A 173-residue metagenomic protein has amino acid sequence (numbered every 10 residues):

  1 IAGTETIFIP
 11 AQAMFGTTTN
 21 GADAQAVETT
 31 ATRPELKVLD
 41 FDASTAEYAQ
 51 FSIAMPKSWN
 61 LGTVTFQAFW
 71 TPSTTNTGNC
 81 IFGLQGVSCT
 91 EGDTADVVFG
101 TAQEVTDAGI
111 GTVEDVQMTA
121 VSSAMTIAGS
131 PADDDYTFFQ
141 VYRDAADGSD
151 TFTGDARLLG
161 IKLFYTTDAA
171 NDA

Functional and structural regions predicted by a protein language model:
I1-P34, E91-Q117, T166-A173: Glycine-rich, low-complexity segments
D42-S58, T63: Short beta-strands within extracellular/lumenal beta-sheet-rich domains
I53-K57, W70-T74, L84-T90, R143-A145 (+1 more regions): Beta-strand elements of well-folded, non-transmembrane domains
P56-S58, S73, A124-S130: Short, surface-exposed loop/turn segments at beta-strand-coil junctions that are enriched for proline with nearby
G62-P72, C80: A short beta-strand element within beta-rich, extracytoplasmic domains of secreted/secretory-pathway proteins
N76-G83, T153-L158: Short coil-to-beta strand junction motifs in C2/discoidin
A120-G148: Cysteine-clustered segments with highest specificity for TGF-beta superfamily mature ligands
D144-A173: Proprotein-processing/basic-patch segments
